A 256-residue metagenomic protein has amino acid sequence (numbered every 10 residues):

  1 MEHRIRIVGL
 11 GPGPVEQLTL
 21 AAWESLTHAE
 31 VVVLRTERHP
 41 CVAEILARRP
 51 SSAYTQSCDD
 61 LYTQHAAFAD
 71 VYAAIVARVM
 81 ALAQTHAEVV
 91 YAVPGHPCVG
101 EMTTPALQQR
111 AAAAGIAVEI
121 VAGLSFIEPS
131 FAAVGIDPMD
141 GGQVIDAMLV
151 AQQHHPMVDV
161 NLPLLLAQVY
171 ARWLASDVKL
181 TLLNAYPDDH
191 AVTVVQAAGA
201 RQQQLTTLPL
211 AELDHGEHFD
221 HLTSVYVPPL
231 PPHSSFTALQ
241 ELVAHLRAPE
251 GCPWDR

Functional and structural regions predicted by a protein language model:
M1-V121: Class I S-adenosyl-L-methionine
E2-V8, E24-T27, V31, E37 (+3 more regions): Beta-strand/loop-alpha-helix module characteristic of Rossmann-like adenine-cofactor folds
